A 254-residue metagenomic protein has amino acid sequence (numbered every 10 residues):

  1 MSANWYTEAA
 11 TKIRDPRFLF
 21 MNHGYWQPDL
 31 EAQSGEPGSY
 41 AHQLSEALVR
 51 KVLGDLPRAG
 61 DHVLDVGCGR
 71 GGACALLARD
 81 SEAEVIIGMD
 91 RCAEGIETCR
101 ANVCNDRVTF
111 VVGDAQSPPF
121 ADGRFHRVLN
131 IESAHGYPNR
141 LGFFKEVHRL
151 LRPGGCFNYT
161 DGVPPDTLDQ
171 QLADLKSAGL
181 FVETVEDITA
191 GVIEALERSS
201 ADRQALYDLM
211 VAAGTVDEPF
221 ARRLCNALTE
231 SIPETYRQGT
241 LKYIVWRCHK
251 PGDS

Functional and structural regions predicted by a protein language model:
M1-F18: N-terminal auxiliary segments of SAM/dcSAM-dependent transferases
H42-A59: Conserved alpha-helix/loop element of class I SAM-dependent methyltransferases that forms part of the SAM/SAH-binding
L64-V66, R70-S117: Class I SAM-dependent methyltransferase SAM/SAH-binding core
Q116-V128: A short acidic, Gly/Pro-enriched loop at the edge of an enzyme's catalytic core that lines a small-molecule cofactor
R127-P138: A short SAM/SAH-binding and catalytic strip from SAM-dependent methyltransferases
L141-P153: A short glycine-rich, Lys/Arg-flanked "PGG" loop and its adjoining helix->strand segment in the class I
G155-D161: Conserved beta-strand signature within the Rossmann-like core of class I S-adenosyl-L-methionine
T189-D253: Conserved Class I S-adenosyl-L-methionine
